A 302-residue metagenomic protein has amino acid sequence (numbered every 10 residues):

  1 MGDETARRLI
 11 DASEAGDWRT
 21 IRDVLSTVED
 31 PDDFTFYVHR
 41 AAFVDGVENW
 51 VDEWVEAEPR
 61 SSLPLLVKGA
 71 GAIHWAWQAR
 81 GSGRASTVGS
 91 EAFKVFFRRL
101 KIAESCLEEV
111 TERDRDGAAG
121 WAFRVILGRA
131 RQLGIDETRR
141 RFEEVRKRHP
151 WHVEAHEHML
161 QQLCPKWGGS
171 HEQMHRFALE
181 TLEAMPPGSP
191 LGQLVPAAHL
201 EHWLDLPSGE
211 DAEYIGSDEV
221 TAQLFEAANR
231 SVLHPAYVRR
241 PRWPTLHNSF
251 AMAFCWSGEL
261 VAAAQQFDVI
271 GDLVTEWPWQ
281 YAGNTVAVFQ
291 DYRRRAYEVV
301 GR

Functional and structural regions predicted by a protein language model:
M1-V24: Compositionally biased, long intrinsically disordered regions
R8-A12, V38-A42, R129-A130, V238-R240: A short, ordered amphipathic alpha-helix with a cationic face
T27-E58, A70-P187, G192-F225, I270-L273 (+2 more regions): Short coil/linker segments at helix-helix boundaries
P207-S249, C255-W256, V261-A262: Intrinsically disordered, low-complexity segments enriched in Gly and acidic/Ser/Thr residues that form flexible
L246-A282: C-terminal structured domain segments
